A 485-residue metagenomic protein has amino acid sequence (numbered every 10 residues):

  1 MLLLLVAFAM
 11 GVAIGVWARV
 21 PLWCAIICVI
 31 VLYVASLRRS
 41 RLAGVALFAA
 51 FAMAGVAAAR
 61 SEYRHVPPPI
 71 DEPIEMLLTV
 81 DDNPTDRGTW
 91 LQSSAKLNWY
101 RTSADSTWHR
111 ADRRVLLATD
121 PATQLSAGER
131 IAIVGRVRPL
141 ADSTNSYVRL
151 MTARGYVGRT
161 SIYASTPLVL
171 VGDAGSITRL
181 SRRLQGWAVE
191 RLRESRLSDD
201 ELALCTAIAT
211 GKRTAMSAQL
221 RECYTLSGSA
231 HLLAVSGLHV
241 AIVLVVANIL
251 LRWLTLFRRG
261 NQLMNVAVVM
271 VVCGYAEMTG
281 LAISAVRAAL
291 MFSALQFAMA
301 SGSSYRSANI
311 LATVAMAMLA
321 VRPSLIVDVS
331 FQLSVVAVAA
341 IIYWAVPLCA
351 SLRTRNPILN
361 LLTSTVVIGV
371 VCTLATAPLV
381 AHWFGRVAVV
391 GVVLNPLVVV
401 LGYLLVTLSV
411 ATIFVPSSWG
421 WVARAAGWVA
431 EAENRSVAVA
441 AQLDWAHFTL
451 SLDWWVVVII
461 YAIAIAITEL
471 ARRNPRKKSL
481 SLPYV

Functional and structural regions predicted by a protein language model:
M1-A35, F331, V335, G427 (+2 more regions): Membrane-embedded alpha-helical segments of integral membrane proteins
M1-D71, R159-I162, S176, R287: N-terminal leader/targeting segments
L3, W23, L42-G44, T160 (+2 more regions): Hydrophobic alpha-helical transmembrane segments in multi-pass membrane proteins
G11, L78, G135, I208 (+6 more regions): Divalent metal-coordination and catalytic microenvironments
A49-H231, L450: Membrane-interface helix/helix-cap signal primarily in integral membrane proteins
V169-R182, G186, L226, A381-V393 (+2 more regions): Membrane-interface amphipathic/re-entrant loop segments adjacent to transmembrane helices in multi-pass membrane
